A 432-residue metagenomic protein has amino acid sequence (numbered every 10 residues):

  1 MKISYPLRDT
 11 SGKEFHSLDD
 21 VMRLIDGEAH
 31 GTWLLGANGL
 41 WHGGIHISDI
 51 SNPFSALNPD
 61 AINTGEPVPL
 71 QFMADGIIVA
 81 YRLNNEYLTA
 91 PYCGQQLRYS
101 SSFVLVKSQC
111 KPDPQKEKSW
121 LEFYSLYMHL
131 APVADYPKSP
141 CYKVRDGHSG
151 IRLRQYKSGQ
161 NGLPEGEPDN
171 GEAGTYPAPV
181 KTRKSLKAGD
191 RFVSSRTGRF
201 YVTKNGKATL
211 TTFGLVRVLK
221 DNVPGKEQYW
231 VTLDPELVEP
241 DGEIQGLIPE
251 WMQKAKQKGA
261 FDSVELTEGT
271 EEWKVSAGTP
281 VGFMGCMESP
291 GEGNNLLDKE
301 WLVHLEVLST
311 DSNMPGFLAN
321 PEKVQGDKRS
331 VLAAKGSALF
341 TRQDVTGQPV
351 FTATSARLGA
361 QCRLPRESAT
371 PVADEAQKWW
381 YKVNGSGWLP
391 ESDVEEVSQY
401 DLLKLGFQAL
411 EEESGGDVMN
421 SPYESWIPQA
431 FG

Functional and structural regions predicted by a protein language model:
M1-H46, I50-P67, A74-S102, Q109-S125 (+1 more regions): Cell-wall glycan-active module
